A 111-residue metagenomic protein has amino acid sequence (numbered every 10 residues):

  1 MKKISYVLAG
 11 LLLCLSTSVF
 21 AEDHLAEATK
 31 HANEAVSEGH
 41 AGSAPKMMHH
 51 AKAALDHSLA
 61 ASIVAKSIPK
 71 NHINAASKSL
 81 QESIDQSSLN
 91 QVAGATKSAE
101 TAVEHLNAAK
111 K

Functional and structural regions predicted by a protein language model:
M1-V7: Bacterial N-terminal signal peptides that target proteins for export
K2, L13, T17-K111: Long, charged/polar, soluble alpha-helical segments
